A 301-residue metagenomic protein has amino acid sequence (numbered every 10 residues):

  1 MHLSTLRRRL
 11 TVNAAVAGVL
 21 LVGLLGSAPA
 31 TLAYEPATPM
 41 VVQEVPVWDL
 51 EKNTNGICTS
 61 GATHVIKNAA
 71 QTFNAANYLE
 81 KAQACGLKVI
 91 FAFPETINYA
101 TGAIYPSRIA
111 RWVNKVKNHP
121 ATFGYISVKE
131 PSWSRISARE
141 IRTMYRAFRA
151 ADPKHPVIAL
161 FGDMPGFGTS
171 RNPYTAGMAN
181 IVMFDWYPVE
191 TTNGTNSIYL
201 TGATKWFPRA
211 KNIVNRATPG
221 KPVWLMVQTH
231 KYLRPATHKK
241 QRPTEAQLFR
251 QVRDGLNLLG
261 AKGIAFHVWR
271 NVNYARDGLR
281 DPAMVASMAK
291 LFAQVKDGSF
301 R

Functional and structural regions predicted by a protein language model:
M1-A33: Secretory targeting and sorting signals
A33-R301: Glycan-processing catalytic domains of CAZymes
